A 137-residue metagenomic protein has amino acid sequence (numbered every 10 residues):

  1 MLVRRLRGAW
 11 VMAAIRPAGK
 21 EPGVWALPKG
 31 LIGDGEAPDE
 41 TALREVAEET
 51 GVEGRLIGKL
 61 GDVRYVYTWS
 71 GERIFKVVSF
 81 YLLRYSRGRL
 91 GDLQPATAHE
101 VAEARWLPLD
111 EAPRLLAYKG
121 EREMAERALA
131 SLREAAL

Functional and structural regions predicted by a protein language model:
M1, E123-E126: RNase H-like, metal-dependent ribonuclease domains
M1-L27: N-terminal strand-loop-strand
R5, S86, A130: Residue-level marker of positions within ordered structural domains that often coincide with functionally constrained
V11-M12, V24, D110, E126 (+1 more regions): N-terminal cationic amphipathic segment used for targeting or macromolecule association
I32-E123: Unchanged
G120, L129-L137: Short, charged, intrinsically disordered terminal tails
